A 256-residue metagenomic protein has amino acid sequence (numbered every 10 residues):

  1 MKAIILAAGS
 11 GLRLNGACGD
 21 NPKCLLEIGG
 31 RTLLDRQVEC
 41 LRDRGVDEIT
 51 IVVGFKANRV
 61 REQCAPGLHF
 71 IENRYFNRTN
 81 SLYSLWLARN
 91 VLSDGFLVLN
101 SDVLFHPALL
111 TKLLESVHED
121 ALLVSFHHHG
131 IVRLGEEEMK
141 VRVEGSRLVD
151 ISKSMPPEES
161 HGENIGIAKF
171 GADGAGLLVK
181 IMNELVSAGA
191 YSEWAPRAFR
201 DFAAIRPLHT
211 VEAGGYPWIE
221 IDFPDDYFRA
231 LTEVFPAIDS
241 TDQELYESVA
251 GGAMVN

Functional and structural regions predicted by a protein language model:
M1-C18, L245-Y246, A250-N256: N-terminal nucleotide-binding beta1-loop-alpha1 segment
K2-I5, R31-F96, A188, V255: Conserved N-terminal catalytic core of the sugar/cofactor nucleotidyltransferase
D20-D35: Short catalytic helix/loop segments, enriched in acidic residues and glycine and frequently bearing histidine
E62-K140: Conserved beta-loop-beta/alpha segment of the NTase-like Rossmann-fold superfamily that binds/positions NTPs
H106-L185, N256: Conserved core of the sugar-phosphate nucleotidyltransferase
E184-R197: Donor nucleotide-sugar recognition loop
R200-A213: Catalytic donor-sugar/metal-binding loop of nucleotide-sugar-dependent glycosyltransferases
E212-D222: Active-site donor/metal-binding and catalytic loop motifs of nucleotide-sugar-dependent glycosylation enzymes
